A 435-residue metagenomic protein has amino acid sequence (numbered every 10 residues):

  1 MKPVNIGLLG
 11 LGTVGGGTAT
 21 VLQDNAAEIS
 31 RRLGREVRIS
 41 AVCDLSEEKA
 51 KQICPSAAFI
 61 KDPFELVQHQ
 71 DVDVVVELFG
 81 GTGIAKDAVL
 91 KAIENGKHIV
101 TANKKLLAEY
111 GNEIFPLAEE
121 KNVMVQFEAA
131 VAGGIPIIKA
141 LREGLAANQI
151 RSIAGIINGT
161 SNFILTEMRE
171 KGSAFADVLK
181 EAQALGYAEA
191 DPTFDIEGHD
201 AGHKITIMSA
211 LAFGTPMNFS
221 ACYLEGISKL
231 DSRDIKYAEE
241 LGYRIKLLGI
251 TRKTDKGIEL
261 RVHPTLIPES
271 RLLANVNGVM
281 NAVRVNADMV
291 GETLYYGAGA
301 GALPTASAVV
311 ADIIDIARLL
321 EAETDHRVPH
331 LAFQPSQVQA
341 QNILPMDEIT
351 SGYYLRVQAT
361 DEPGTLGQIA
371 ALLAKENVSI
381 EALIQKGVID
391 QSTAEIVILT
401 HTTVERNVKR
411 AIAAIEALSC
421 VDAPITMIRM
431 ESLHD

Functional and structural regions predicted by a protein language model:
M1-N95: N-terminal glycine-/serine-/threonine-rich beta1-alpha1-beta2 phosphate-ribose binding loop of Rossmann-like
A85-K91, K104-R142: Rossmann-fold NAD(P)-binding glycine/threonine-rich loop
H98-V100, I380: A short hydrophobic/small-residue beta-strand
I137-I150, S161-S173, H203-M217, D312: Oxidoreductase and adenylate-handling cofactor-binding alpha/beta cores
D177-N275, M280-A282, G301: Substrate-binding/catalytic subdomain of NAD(P)-dependent oxidoreductase enzymes
I227, G291-T293, G297-L303: Glycine-rich phosphate/pyrophosphate-binding beta-alpha loops
H263-D288, A302-L303, A374, S379-D390: Low-complexity, glycine/alanine/valine/leucine- and proline-rich hydrophobic stretches
A308, I313, A317-D435: A conserved regulatory-domain signal marking ACT and ACT-like small-molecule sensing domains and adjacent regulatory
